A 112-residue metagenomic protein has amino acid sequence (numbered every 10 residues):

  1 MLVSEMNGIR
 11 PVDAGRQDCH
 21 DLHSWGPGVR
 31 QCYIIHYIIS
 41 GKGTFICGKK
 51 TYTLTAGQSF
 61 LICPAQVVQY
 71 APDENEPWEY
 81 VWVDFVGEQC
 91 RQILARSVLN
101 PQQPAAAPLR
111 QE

Functional and structural regions predicted by a protein language model:
S4: N-terminal glycine-/charge-rich "phosphate-binding" loop or analogous flexible N-terminal tail
G8-P101: N-terminal regulatory/effector-sensing and dimerization cores that precede helix-turn-helix DNA-binding domains
R96-E112: Aromatic/histidine-rich interaction motifs
